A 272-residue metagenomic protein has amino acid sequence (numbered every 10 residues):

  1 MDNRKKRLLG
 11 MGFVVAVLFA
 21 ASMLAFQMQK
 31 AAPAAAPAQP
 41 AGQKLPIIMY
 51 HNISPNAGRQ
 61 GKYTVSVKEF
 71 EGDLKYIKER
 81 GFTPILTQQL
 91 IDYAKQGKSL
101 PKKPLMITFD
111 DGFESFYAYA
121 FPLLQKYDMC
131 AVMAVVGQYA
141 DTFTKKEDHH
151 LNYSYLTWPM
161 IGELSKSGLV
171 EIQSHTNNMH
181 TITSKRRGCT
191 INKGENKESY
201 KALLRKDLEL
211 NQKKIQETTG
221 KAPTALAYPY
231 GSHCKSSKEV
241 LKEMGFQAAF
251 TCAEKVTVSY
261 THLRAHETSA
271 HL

Functional and structural regions predicted by a protein language model:
D2-V15: N-terminal Sec-pathway targeting helices
G10-M11, A20-L105, S269: N-terminal pre-catalytic segment of deacetylase/amide-hydrolase enzymes
Q39-Q43, K98-P101, Q125-K126, L164-S167 (+1 more regions): Extracellular/periplasmic catalytic domains that process cell-envelope and extracellular macromolecules
I48, I53-P55, K103-L105, Q125-C234: Metal-dependent polysaccharide deacetylase catalytic core of the NodB/CE4 family, i.e., the active-site-bearing domain
I77, D110, L124, H175 (+2 more regions): Conserved, mostly hydrophobic/aromatic
F246-E254: Acidic, His- and aromatic-enriched active-site or binding-groove loops in soluble protein domains that engage sugars
T261-A270: Conserved small/polar residues in nucleotide/adenosyl-binding loops
